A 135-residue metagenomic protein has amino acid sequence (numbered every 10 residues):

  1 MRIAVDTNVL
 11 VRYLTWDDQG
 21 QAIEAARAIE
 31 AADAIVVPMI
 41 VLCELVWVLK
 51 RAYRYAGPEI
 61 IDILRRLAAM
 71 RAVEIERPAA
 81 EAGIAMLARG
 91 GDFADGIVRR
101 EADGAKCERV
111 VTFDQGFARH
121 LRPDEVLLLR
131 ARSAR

Functional and structural regions predicted by a protein language model:
M1-V37, A52-E59, H120, L127-R135: Short, well-structured N-terminal submotif of metal-dependent ribonuclease cores
N8, I40, V46, G96-I97: Active-site phosphate/pyrophosphate-handling residues
A32-I35, R66-E74: Short, mixed-charge aromatic SLiMs
M39-V41, D114-Q115: Short secondary-structure boundary segments
V46-R71: Active-site-proximal, substrate-binding regions of enzyme catalytic domains and RNA-binding/basic surfaces
M70-Q115: Active-site neighborhoods of divalent-metal-dependent phosphate/nucleic-acid chemistry enzymes
E101-R135: A generic hydrophobic-segment detector
